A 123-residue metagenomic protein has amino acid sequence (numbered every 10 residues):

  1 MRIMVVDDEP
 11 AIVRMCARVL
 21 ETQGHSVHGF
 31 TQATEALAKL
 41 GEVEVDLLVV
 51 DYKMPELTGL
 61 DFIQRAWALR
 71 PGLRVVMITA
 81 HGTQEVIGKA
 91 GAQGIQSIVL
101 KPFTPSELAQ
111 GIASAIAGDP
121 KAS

Functional and structural regions predicted by a protein language model:
V13, P55: The feature encodes the CheY-like receiver
R14-T22: Charged docking surfaces used in two-component/phosphorelay signaling
G24-T31, K39: Short hydrophobic/Thr-rich beta-strand motif most characteristic of the beta2 strand and flanking loop of CheY-like
T31-Q32, T58-D61: Acidic catalytic/metal-coordinating carboxylates
A38, L60-P71: Short amphipathic alpha-helix used as the core "switch/output" element in two-component signaling
E44-V49: Active-site beta3 strand of CheY-like receiver
D61, G82-S97, Q110: Alpha4 helix (beta4-alpha4-beta5 surface) of REC/receiver domains from two-component response regulators
